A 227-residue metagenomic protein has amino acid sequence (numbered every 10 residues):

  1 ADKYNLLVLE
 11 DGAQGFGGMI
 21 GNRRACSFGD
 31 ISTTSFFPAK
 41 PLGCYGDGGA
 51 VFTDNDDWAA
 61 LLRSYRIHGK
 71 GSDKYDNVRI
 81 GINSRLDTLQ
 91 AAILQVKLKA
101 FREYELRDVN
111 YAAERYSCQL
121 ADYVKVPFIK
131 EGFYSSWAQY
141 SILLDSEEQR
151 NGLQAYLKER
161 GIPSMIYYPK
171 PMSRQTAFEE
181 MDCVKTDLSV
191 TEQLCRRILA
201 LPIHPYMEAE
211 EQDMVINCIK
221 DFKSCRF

Functional and structural regions predicted by a protein language model:
A1, V8-G12, F36, G49 (+3 more regions): Hydrophobic packing within well-folded, soluble alpha/beta domains
A1-K3, A25-C26, Y111, N217-C218: Glycine-rich, phosphate-binding/catalytic loops in enzymes
K3-Y4, R160: Helix C-cap/helix->beta junction micro-motif
N5-L6, R197: The start of beta-strands in P-loop NTPase/AAA+ ATPase cores
L6, D30, V124: Short, conserved active-site loop motifs that form the nucleotide-linked donor/cofactor pocket
L9-G43, D73-N77: Conserved active-site segment immediately N-terminal to the catalytic lysine that forms the internal aldimine
M19, D54-F227: PLP-dependent aminotransferase class I/II
S27-S64, T88-A91: Active-site PLP attachment segment
